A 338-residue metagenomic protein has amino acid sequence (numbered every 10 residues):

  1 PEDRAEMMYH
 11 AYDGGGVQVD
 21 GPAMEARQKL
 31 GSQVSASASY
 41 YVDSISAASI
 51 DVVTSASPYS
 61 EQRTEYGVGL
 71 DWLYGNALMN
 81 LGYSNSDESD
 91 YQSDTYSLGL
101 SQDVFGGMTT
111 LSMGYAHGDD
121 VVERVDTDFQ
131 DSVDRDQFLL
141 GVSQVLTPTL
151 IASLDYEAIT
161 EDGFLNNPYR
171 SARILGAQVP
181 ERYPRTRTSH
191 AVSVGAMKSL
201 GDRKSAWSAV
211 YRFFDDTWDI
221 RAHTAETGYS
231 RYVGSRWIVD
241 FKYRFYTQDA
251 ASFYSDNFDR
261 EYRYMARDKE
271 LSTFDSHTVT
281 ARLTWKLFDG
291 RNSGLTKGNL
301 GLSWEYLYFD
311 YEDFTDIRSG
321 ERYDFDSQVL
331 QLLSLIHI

Functional and structural regions predicted by a protein language model:
P1-E2, Q33, N76, F105-T109 (+4 more regions): Short loop/turn motifs that connect adjacent beta-strands in outer-membrane beta-barrel proteins
D3-M7, A36-A38, M79-L81, T109-M113 (+7 more regions): Transmembrane beta-strands of outer-membrane beta-barrel proteins
Y9-D13, V42-S46, Y74-N76, N85-S89 (+8 more regions): Transmembrane beta-strands of outer-membrane beta-barrel pores
Y9-Y12, V52-S57, G82-S86, S97-G99 (+6 more regions): Extracellular loop and loop/strand-boundary signature of outer-membrane beta-barrel proteins
V17, S39-G69, T110-S171, T188 (+1 more regions): Outer-membrane beta-barrel translocator/channel fold
Q18-P22, Q62-Y66, L73, Q92-Y96 (+5 more regions): Residues that define the transmembrane beta-barrel architecture of outer-membrane proteins
D51, S55-A56, I159, L165-M197 (+3 more regions): Outer membrane beta-barrel transmembrane domains
I336-I338: Conserved small/polar residues in nucleotide/adenosyl-binding loops
